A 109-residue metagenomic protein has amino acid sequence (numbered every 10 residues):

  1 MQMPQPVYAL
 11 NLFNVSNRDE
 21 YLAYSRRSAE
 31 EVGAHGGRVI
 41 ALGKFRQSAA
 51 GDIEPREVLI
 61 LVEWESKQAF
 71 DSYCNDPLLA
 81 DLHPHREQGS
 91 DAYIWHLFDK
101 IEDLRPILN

Functional and structural regions predicted by a protein language model:
M1-P77, H96-N109: Short S/T/G/P-rich N-terminal loop/turn motif that feeds into the first structured element of a domain
L78-Q88: C-terminal structural segments of small proteins and small subunits
